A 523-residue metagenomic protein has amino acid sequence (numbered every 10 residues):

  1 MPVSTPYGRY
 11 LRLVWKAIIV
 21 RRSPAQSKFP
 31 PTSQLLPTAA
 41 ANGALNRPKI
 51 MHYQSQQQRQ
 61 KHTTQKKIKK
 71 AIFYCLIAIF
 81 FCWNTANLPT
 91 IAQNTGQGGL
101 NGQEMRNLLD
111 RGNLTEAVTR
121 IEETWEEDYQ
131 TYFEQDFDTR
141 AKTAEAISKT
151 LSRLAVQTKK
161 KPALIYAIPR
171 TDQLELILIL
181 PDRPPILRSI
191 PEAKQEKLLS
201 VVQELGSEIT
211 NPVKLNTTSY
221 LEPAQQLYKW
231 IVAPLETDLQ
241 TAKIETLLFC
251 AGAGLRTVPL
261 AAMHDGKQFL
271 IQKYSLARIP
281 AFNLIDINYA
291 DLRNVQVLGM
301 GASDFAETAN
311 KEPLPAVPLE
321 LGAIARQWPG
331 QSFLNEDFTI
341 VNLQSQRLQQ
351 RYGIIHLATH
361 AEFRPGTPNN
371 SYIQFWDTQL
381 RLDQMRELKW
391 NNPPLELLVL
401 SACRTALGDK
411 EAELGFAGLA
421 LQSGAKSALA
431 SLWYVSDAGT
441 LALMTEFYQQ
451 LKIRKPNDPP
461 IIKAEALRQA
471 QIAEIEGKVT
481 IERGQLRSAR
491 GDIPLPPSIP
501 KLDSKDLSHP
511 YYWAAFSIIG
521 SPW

Functional and structural regions predicted by a protein language model:
M1-K66: N-terminal secretory signal peptides that target proteins for export/translocation
R47, L88-Y274, L284-D286, R293-N294: Domain-scale, conserved, charged regions that form catalytic cores and adjacent regulatory/interaction surfaces
Y74-N84: Bacterial N-terminal signal peptides
D172, T445-W523: An often Trp-containing, charged/polar helix-loop segment at the C-terminal end of enzyme catalytic cores
L176, L247-F249, M300, I324 (+6 more regions): Residue-level detector of buried hydrophobic side-chain packing in well-ordered secondary-structure elements
G252-I354, N370-I373, I518: Catalytic-core domains of enzymes
A281-N283, N288, G353, L357-E446 (+1 more regions): Catalytic cores of nucleophile-dependent amide-cleaving enzymes
